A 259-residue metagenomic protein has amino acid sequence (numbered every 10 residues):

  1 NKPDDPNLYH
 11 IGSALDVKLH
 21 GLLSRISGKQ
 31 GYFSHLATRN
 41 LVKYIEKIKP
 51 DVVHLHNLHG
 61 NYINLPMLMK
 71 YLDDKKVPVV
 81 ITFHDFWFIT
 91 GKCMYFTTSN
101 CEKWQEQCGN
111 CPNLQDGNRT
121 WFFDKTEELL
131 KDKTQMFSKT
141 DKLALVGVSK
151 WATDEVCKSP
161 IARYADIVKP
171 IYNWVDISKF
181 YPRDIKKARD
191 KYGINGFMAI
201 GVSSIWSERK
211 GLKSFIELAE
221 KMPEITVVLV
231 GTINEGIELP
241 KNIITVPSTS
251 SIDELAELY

Functional and structural regions predicted by a protein language model:
N1-D4, I48, D73-P78, D141 (+1 more regions): N-terminal subdomain of nucleotide-sugar transferases
N1-V52, T245: A conserved catalytic-core segment of Leloir-type glycosyltransferases
K43-I63, P78-H84: Short N-terminal targeting/anchoring amphipathic segment
F88, K103-R183, I194: Donor nucleotide-sugar binding/catalytic pocket of nucleotide-sugar-dependent glycosyltransferases
V146, P170, K191-K210, I216-E220: Conserved donor-binding/catalytic core segment of Leloir-type glycosyltransferases
V148, I171-W174, G201-S204, V230-T232 (+1 more regions): Short hydrophobic "strand-cap" motifs at the C-terminus of beta-strands
V202-W206, I216, I225-P240: Glycosyltransferase donor-sugar binding loop
G231-A256: Nucleotide-activated donor-binding/catalytic signature segment of Leloir-type glycosyltransferases, i.e., the conserved
